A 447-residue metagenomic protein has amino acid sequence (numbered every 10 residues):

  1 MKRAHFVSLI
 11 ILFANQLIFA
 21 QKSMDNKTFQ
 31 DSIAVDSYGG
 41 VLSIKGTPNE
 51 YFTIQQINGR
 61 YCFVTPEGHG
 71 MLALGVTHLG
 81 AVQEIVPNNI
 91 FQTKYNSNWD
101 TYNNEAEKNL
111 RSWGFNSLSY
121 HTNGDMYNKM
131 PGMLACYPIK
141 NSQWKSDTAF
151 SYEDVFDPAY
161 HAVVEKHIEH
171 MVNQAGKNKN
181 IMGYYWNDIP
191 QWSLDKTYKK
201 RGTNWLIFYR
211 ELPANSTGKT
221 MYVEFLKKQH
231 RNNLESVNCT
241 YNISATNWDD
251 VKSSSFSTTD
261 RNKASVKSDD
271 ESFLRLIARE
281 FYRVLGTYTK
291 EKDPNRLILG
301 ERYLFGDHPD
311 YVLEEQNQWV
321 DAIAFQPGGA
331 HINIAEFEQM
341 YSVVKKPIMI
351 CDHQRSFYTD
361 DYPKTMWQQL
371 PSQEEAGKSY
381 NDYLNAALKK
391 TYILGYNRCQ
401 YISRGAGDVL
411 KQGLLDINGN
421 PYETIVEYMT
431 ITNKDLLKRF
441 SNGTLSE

Functional and structural regions predicted by a protein language model:
M1-K22: Bacterial Sec-dependent N-terminal signal peptides
D25-N180, F256-T258, K263-A264, S268-E271 (+2 more regions): Active-site-adjacent substrate/metal-binding segments within catalytic domains of carbohydrate-active enzymes
I57, N178-G306, D310-Y311: Polysaccharide-binding and catalytic clefts of secreted carbohydrate-active enzymes
G68, L110, L118, Y184 (+4 more regions): Conserved, mostly hydrophobic/aromatic
S119, I181-G183, N187-I189, C351-H353 (+1 more regions): Substrate-binding cleft of secreted/luminal carbohydrate-active enzymes
W144-E153, S255-D269, V344-Y380, C399: Active-site clefts of carbohydrate-active enzymes
K200-T220, C399-E447: Aromatic-rich peripheral "rim/lid" segments of glycoside hydrolase catalytic domains that contact and position glycan
S268, S272-M366, N385: Glycoside hydrolase catalytic-domain groove-lining segments
